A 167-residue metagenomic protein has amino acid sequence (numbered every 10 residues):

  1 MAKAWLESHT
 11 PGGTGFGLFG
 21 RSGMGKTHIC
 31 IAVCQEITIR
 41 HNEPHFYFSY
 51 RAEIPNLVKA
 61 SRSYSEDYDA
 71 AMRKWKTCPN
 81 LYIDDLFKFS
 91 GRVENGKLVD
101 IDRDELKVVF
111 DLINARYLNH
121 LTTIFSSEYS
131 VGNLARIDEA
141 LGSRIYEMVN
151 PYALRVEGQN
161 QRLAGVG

Functional and structural regions predicted by a protein language model:
M1-F16: Pre-Walker A (pre-P-loop) alpha-helix and adjacent loop at the N terminus of AAA/AAA+ ATPase modules, a conserved
S8-P11, I39-R40, R73-K76, N114-N119 (+1 more regions): Conserved catalytic network of the ASCE P-loop NTPase/AAA+ motor domain
G12-C30: Walker A/P-loop nucleotide-binding motif
H28-H41: P-loop NTPase Walker A phosphate-binding motif
T38-C78, R103: Short glycine-rich substrate-engagement loop in P-loop NTPases that contacts/grips substrate
E43-P44, T77-N80, N119-F125: Loop/turn-to-beta-strand initiation segments
E53-A60, K88-G167: Replace "adjacent to P-loop NTPase cores in ATP/GTP-dependent enzymes" with "adjacent to NTP-binding cores
D84-L86: Walker B catalytic acidic pair
